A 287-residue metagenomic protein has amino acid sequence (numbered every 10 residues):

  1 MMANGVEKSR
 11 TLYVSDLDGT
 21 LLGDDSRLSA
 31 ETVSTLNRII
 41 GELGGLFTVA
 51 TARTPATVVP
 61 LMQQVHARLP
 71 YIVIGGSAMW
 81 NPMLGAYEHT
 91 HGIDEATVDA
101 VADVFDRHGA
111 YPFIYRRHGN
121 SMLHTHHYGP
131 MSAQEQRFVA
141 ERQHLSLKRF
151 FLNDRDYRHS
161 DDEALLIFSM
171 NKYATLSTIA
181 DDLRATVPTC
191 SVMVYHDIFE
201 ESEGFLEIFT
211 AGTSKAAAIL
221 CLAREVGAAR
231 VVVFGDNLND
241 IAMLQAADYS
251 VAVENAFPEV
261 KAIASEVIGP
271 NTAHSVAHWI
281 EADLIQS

Functional and structural regions predicted by a protein language model:
A3-L12, S29, F205-S287: Mg2+-dependent phosphoryl-transfer enzymes with acidic/Ser/Thr/Gly-rich catalytic loops
S9-S26, V101, L244: Asp-based phosphoryl-transfer active-site loop
S26-L43, T90-T97, F150-L152, T210-R224 (+1 more regions): Short, acidic loop-to-helix structural element flanking the phosphoryl-transfer center in phosphate-processing enzymes
A30-F138: Active-site phosphate-binding/coordination module
N37-G41, D106, R184, Q245 (+1 more regions): Anion (oxyanion) recognition and catalysis
L43-T48, A67-L69, L166, A229-R230 (+2 more regions): Short active-site oxyanion
V65-A67, G75, T186-P188, A246-A247 (+1 more regions): Short, structured coil segments at secondary-structure junctions
H118-V232, L238: Conserved acidic, metal-coordinating active-site core of Asp-based, Mg2+-dependent phosphoryl-transfer enzymes
